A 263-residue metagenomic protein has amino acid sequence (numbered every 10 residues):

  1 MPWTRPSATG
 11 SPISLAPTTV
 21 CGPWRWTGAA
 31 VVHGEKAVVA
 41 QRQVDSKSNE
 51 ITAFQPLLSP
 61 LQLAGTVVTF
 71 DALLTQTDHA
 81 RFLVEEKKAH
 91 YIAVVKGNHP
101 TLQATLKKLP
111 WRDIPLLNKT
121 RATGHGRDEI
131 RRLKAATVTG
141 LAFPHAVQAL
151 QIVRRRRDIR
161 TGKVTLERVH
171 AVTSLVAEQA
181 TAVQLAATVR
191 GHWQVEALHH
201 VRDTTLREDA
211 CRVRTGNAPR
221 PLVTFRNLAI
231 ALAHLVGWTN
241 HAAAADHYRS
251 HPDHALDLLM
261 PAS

Functional and structural regions predicted by a protein language model:
M1-T69, T75-D78, K87, T239: Conserved, well-structured functional cores that handle cations and Mg-NTP chemistry
K36, F54, V68-D71, Y91 (+3 more regions): Mobile genetic element proteins and their domesticated derivatives, centered on retroelements and DNA transposons
S59, K107, W111, Q194 (+1 more regions): Generic secondary-structure signature for well-ordered alpha-helical cores
A72-L73, A80, K96-G97: Conserved loop-to-helix interface motifs that mediate assembly, gating, or partner/ligand docking in ancient ring
V84-H90: A short alpha->loop->secondary-structure connector
H90-R190: An anionic, glycine-rich sequence signature occurring as long contiguous blocks
Q179-V213: Short amphipathic alpha-helical "interface-anchor" segments enriched in bulky aromatics
R202-S263: A short, flexible helix-boundary coil/loop motif
